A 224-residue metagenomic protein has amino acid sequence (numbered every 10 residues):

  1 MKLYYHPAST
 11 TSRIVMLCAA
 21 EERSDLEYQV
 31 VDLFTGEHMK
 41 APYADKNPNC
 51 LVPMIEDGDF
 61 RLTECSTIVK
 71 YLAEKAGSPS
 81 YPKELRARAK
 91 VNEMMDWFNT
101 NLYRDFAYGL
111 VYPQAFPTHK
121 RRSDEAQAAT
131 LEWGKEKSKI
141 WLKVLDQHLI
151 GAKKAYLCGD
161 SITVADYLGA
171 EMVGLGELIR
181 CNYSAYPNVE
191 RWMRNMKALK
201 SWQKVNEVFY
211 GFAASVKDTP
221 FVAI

Functional and structural regions predicted by a protein language model:
M1-A129, A223-I224: GST-like domain detector, emphasizing the conserved glutathione-binding G-site in the N-terminal thioredoxin-like
H6, D32, V164, F209-F212: Short, solvent-exposed turn/loop segments enriched in Gly/Ser/Thr/Pro and often Arg
E37-M39, N195, S215-V216: Short Asp/Glu-rich motifs
M94, F98-A198: GST-like fold's C-terminal all-alpha helical module
S201-W202: Juxtamembrane membrane-interface segments at transmembrane alpha-helix termini
V205: Charged phosphate-binding loop/patch that engages nucleotide di/tri-phosphates or the phosphate backbone of nucleic
F209-I224: Acidic/histidine-enriched, glycine/proline-rich intrinsically disordered or flexible terminal extensions
